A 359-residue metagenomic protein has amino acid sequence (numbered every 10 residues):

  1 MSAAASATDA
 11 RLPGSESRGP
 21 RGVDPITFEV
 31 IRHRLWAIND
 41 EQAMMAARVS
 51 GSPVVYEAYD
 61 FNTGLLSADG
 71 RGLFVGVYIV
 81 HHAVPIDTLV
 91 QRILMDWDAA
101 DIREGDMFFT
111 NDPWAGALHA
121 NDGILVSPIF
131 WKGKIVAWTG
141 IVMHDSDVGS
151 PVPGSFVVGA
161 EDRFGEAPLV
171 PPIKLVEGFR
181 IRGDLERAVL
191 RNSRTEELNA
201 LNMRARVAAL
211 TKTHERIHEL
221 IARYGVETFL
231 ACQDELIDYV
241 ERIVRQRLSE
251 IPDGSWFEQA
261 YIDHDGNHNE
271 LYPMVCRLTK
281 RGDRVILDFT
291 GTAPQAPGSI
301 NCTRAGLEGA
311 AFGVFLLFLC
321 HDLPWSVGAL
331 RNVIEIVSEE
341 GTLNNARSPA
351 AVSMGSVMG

Functional and structural regions predicted by a protein language model:
P13-I31, E166-V244, N345: N-terminal leader/propeptide and maturation segments of large enzyme subunits in energy/redox metabolism and hydrolases
R34-A58, L94, D98, T110-G116: Short, basic/aromatic recognition patches
A46-Y56, E104, E197-A200, H218-D234 (+2 more regions): Flexible, glycine/charged-enriched surface loops at secondary-structure junctions
E57-F61, N121-G123: Short, small/polar residue-rich loop motifs at catalytic or cofactor-binding pockets
H81-P85, G116, G298-S299, T303 (+1 more regions): Hydrophobic core positions in small helical hairpin nucleic-acid-binding modules
D122-K132, G140, L278: A short, hydrophobic, proline-anchored segment that marks a local hinge/packing element in signaling and regulatory
I135-N192, Q295-G298, F312, P349: Gly/Pro-rich active-site capping loops and adjacent beta-alpha segments that organize cofactor/substrate pockets
T211, E215-P294: Accessory "access/gating" subregions that flank catalytic or transport cores
